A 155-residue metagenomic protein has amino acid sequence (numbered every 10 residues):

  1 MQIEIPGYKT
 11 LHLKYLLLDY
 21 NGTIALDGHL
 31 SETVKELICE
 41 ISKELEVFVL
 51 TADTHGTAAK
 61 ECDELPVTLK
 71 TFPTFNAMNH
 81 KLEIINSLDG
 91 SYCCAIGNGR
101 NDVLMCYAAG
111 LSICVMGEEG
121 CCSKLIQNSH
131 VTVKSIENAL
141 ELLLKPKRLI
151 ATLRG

Functional and structural regions predicted by a protein language model:
M1-L18, G155: Non-catalytic pre-domain segments flanking phosphatase-related domains
T10-D27, C106: Asp-based phosphoryl-transfer active-site loop
T10-L11, I38-E40, T68, A77: Catalytic phosphate/metal-binding cores of nucleic-acid and nucleotide-processing enzymes, i.e., regions that mediate
H12-K14, L45, S91-C93: Short coil/turn segments at beta-strand junctions that form active-site/ligand-binding loops
D27, V49, T71-T74: Catalytic beta/alpha-barrel core
D27-L45, M78-N79: Short, acidic loop-to-helix structural element flanking the phosphoryl-transfer center in phosphate-processing enzymes
L37-C62: Substrate-recognition element of Asp-dependent hydrolases with the DxDx(T/V) motif
G56-G155: C-terminal cap/substrate-recognition subdomain and adjoining C-terminal extension of metal-dependent phosphatase-like
